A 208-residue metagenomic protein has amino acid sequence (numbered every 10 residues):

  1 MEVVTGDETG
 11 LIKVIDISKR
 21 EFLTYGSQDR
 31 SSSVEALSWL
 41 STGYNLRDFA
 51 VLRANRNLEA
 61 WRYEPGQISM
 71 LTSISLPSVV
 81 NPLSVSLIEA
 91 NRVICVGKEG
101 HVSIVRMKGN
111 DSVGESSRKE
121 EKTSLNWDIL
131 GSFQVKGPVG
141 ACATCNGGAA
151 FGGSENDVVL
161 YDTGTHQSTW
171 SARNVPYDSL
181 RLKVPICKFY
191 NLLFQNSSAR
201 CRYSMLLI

Functional and structural regions predicted by a protein language model:
M1-I208: WD40 beta-propeller repeat fold
